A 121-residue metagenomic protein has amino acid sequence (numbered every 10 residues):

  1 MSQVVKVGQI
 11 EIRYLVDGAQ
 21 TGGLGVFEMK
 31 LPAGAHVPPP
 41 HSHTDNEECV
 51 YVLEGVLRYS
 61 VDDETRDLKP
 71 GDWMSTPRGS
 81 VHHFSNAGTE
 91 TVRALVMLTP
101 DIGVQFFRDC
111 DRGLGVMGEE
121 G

Functional and structural regions predicted by a protein language model:
Q3-P40, N46-E47: A short glycine-rich, His/Asp/Glu-containing loop-to-beta-strand
E11, C49, V56-R58, T65 (+2 more regions): Structural motif
Q20-G22, P32-H36, V56-L57, T65 (+1 more regions): Short, charged/polar surface micro-motifs in flexible loops or helix N-caps
E28-P32, S42-S60, M97-T99: Short, conserved beta-strand element in jelly-roll/cupin
R58, R78-V104: Ligand-binding loop in jelly-roll beta-barrel domains
D63-V81: Short acidic-glycine-tyrosine-enriched beta hairpin
Q105-G121: Acidic/histidine-enriched, glycine/proline-rich intrinsically disordered or flexible terminal extensions
